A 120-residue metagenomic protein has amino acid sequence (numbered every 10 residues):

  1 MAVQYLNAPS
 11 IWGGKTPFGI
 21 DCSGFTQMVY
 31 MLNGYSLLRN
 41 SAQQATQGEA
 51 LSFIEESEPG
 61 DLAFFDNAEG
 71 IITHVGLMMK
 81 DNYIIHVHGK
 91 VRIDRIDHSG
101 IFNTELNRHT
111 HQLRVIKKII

Functional and structural regions predicted by a protein language model:
M1-S10: Surface-exposed beta-loop interaction hotspot
P9-I11, I119-I120: A short, charged
S10-P59: Catalytic cysteine-centered active-site loop
L51, M79-I120: Aromatic- and glycine-rich peptidoglycan recognition patches
G60-D61, N82: Structural motif
F65-A68: Short, surface-exposed secondary-structure boundary micro-motifs
G70-T73, G100: Glycine-rich active-site loops that engage anionic ligands at enzyme catalytic sites
H74-M78: Short beta-strand-centered aromatic/proline hotspots
